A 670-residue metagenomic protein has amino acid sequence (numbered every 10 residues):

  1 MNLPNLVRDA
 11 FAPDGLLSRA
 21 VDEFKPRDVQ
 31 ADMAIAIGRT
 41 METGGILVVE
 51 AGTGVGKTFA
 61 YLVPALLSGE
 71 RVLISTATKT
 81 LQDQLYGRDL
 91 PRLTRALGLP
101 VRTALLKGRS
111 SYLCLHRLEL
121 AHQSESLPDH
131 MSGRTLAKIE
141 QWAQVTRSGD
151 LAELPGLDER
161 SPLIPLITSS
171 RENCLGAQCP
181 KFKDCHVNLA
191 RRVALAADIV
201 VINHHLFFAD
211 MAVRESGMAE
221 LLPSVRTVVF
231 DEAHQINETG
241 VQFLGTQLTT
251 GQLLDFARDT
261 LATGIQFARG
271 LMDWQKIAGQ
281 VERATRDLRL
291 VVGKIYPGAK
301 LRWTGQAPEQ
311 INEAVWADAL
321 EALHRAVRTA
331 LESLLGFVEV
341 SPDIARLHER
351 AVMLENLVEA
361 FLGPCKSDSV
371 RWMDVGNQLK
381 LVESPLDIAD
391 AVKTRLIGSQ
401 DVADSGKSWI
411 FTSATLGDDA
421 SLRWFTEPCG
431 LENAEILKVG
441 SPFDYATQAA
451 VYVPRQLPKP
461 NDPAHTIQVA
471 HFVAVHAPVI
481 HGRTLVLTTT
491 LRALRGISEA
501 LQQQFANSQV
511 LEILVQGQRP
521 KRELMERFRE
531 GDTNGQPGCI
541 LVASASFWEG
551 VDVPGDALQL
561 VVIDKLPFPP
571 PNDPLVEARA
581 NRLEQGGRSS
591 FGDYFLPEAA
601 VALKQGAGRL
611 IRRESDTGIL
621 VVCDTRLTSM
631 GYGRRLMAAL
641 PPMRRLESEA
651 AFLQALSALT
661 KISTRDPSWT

Functional and structural regions predicted by a protein language model:
N2-A20, T53, E70-D198, H205 (+4 more regions): A substrate-engagement module of RecA-like helicase motors
N2-V49: Conserved pre-motif I regulatory segment
G38-R39, T58-R71, R88-R92: Walker A/P-loop NTP-binding motif
L67, D83, R88-P91, R171-N173 (+2 more regions): Signature of the SF2 helicase/ATPase Hel1-core->accessory helical subdomain module
V72-T78, I410-T412, G482-T489, A493 (+1 more regions): Conserved RecA-like ASCE P-loop NTPase motor core of nucleic-acid helicases/translocases
I164-V200, M211-M218, T329-L457, A464-H471 (+1 more regions): A contiguous, basic/glycine-rich beta-loop/short-helix subdomain that forms a polymer-engagement track
P454-A464, Q518-L627: Conserved RecA-like P-loop NTPase helicase motor core
T489-G517: Conserved helicase motor "Helicase C" RecA-like lobe of SF1/SF2 P-loop NTPases
